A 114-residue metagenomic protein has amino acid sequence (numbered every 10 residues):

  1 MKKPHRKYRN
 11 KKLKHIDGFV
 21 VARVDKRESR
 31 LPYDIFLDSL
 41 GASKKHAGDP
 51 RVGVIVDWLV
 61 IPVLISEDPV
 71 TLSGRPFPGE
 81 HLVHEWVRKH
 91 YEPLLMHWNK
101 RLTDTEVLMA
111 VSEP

Functional and structural regions predicted by a protein language model:
M1-L31: Negatively charged, low-complexity tracts enriched in Asp/Glu with abundant Ser/Thr
H5, H15, H46, H81-H84 (+1 more regions): Histidine (H) residue identity feature
K12-K14, L64, T71, H84 (+1 more regions): Residue-level signal for well-ordered alpha-helical segments
K26-H81: A short, structured beta-strand/loop element
G74-P114: Short, compact, well-ordered microdomains
